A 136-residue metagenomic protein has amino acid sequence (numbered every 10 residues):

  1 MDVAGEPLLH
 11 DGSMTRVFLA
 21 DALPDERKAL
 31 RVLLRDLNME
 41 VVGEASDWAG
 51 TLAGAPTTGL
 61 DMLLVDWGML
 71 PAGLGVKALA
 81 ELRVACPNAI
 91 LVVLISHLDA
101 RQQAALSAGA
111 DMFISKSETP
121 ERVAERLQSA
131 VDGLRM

Functional and structural regions predicted by a protein language model:
M1-E26, E121-M136: Non-catalytic signal-transmission and effector/linker regions of two-component phosphorelay proteins
P24-G43: Two-component/phosphorelay signaling modules centered on CheY-like receiver
E44-M62: Acidic, metal-coordinating helix/loop segments flanking the phosphotransfer/catalytic sites of two-component signaling
P56-T58, L82-N88, A108: Conserved phosphotransfer cores of two-component systems
L63, L91, F113-I114: Two-component signal transduction core modules
L64-L82, L98: Conserved phosphotransfer microenvironments
V93-I95: Hydrophobic/aromatic residues positioned on beta-strands within the core alpha/beta folds
H97-I114: Alpha4 helix (beta4-alpha4-beta5 surface) of REC/receiver domains from two-component response regulators
